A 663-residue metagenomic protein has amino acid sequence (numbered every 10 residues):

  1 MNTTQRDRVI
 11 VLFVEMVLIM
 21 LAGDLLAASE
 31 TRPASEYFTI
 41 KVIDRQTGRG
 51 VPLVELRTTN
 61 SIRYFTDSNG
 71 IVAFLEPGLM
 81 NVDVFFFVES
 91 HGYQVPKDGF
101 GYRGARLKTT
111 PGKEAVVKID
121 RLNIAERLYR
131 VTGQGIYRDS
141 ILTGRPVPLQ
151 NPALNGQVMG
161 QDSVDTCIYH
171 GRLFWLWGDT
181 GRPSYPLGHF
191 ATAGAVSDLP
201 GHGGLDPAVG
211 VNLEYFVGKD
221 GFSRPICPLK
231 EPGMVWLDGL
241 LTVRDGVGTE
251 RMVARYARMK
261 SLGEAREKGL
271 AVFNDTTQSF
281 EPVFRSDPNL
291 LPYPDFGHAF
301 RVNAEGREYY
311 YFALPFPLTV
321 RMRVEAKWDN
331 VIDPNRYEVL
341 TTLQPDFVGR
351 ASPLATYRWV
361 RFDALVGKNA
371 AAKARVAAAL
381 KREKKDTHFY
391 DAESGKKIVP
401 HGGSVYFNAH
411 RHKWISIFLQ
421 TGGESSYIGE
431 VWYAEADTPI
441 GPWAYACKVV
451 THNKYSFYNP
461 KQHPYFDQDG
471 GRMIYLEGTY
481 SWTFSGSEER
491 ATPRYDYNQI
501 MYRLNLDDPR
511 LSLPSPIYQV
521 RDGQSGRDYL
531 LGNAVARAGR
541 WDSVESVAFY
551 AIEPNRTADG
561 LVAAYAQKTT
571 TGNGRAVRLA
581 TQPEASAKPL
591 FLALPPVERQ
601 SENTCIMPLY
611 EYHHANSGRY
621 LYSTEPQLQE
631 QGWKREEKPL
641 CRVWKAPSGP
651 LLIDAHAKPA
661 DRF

Functional and structural regions predicted by a protein language model:
V11-D24: Bacterial N-terminal signal peptides
D24-F38, R45: Beta-strand-rich domain onsets/edges
E30-T31, G101-N123: Extracellular beta-sheet/turn segments enriched in Thr/Pro/Gly and aliphatic residues
E36-F38, Q46-N60: Short, ordered, surface-exposed loop/turn motifs in non-cytosolic proteins
S61-E76: Short, acidic Ser/Thr/Gly-rich low-complexity loop/linker segments typical of extracellular and cell-surface proteins
L79-R106: A short, solvent-exposed loop/turn motif at the edges and junctions of modular extracellular/periplasmic domains
G112-M159, I168-G233, T242-P292, N303-K397 (+4 more regions): Beta-rich carbohydrate-recognition and catalytic domains
P514-F663: Extracellular glycan-binding segments that recognize GlcNAc-based cell-wall polysaccharides
